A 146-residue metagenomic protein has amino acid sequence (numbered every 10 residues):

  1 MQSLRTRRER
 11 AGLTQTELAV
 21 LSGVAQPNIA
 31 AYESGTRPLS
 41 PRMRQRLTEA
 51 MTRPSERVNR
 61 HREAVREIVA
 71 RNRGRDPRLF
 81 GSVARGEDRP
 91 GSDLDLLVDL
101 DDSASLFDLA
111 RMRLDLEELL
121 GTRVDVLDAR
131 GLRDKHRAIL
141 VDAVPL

Functional and structural regions predicted by a protein language model:
M1-D76, R85-R89, D101-L146: Catalytic core of pol beta-like nucleotidyltransferases
G81-V83: Short helix-loop-helix/strand-helix junction enriched in hydrophobic and basic residues
S92-L94: Change "...and in nucleic-acid phosphodiester-cleaving endonucleases..." to "...and in nucleic-acid processing enzymes
L96-D99: Amphipathic, hydrophobic secondary-structure cores in small proteins
